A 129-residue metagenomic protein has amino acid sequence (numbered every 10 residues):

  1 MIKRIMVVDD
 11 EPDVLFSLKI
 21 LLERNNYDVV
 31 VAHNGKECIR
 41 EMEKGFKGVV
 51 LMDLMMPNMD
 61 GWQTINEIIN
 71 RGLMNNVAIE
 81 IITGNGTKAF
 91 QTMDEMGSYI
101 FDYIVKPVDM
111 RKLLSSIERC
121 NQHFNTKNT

Functional and structural regions predicted by a protein language model:
D9, D53: Active-site residues of response regulator receiver
P12-V30, S98: Two-component/phosphorelay signaling modules centered on CheY-like receiver
V31-R40, G61: Helix N-cap/capping motif at the beta->alpha junctions
R40, W62-N75: Short amphipathic alpha-helix used as the core "switch/output" element in two-component signaling
F46-L51: Active-site beta3 strand of CheY-like receiver
M56: Receiver (REC) domain active-site loop signature in two-component systems and cognate sites in sensor histidine kinases
Q63, N75, G86-V105, R111 (+1 more regions): Alpha4 helix (beta4-alpha4-beta5 surface) of REC/receiver domains from two-component response regulators
E80-T83: Hydrophobic/aromatic residues positioned on beta-strands within the core alpha/beta folds
